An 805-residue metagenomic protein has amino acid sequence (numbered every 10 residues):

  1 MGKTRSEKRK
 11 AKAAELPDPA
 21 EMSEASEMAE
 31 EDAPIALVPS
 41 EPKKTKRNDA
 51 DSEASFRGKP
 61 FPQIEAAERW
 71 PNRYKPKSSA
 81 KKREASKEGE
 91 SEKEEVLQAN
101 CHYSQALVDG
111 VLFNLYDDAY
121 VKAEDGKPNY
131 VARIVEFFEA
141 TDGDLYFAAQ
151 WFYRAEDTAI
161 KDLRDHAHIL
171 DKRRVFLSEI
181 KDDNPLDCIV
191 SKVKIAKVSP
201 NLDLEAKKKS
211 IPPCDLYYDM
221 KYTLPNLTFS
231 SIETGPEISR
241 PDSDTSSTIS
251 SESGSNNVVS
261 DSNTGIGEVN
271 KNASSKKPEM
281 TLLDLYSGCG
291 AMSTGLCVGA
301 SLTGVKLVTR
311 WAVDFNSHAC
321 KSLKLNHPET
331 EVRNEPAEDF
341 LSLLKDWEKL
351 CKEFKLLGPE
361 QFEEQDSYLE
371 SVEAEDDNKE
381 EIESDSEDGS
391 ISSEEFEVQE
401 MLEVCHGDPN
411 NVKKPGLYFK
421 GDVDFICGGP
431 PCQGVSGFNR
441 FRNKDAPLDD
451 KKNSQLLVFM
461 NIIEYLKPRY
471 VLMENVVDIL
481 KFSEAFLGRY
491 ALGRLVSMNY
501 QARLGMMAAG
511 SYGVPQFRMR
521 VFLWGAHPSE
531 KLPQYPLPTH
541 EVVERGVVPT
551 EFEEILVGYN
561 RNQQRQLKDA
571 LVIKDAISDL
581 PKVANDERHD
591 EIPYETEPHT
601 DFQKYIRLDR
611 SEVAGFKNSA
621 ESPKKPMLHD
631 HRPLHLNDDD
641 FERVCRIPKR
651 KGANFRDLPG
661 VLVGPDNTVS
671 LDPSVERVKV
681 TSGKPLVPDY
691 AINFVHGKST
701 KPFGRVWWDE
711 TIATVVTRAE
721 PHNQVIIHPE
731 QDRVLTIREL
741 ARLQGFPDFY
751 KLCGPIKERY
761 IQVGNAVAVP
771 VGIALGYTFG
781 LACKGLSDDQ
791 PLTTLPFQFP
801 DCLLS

Functional and structural regions predicted by a protein language model:
G2, K122, K127-Y130, E139-Y146 (+10 more regions): Eukaryotic short linear interaction motifs
E30-G110, D142-K271, E353-E375, E387-S390 (+3 more regions): Epigenetic mark-reader domains in eukaryotic nuclear proteins
D117, K127-A140, F147-Q150, Q399-E403: Short beta-strand-centered aromatic/proline hotspots
F137-L186, A300, E348-K352, N410-G416 (+3 more regions): Aromatic/acidic cage segments in peptide-binding pockets
K271-E335, D339: Conserved S-adenosyl-L-methionine
M280, K582-S805: C-terminal target-recognition/interaction regions appended to catalytic cores
L282-L296, G421-R440, Y470-V476, L523-H527 (+3 more regions): Conserved proline-anchored active-site loop of SAM-dependent methyltransferases that bridges a beta-strand
L343-S386, E400, V404-D408, G416-V423 (+1 more regions): Class I S-adenosyl-L-methionine
